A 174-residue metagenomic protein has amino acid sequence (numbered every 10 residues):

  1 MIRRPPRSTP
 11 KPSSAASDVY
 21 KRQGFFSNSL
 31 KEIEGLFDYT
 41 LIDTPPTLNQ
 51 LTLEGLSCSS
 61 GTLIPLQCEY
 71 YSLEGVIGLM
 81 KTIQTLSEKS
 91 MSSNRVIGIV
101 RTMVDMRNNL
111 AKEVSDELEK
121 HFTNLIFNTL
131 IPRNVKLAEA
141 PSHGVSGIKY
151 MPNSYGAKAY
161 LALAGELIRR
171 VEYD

Functional and structural regions predicted by a protein language model:
M1-A16, Y20: Single conserved hydrophobic/aromatic residue that forms the stacking wall/gate of nucleotide- or nucleobase-binding
P12, S72-G75, G156: Short, conserved glycine- and acidic-residue-centered signature motifs in active-site or ligand-binding loops
S14-D38, A140-H143: P-loop/Walker-type NTP enzyme "switch/lid" segment
N28-V135: Conserved catalytic-core segment of NTP-binding enzymes
P132, A138, I148: Nucleotide phosphate-binding site architecture
P141-K158: C-terminal boundary of histidine-terminating zinc-finger modules
A157-I168: Short, amphipathic alpha-helical "lid/cap" segments that border enzyme active or binding sites
R169-D174: Generic C-terminal helix-cap and adjacent flexible tail
